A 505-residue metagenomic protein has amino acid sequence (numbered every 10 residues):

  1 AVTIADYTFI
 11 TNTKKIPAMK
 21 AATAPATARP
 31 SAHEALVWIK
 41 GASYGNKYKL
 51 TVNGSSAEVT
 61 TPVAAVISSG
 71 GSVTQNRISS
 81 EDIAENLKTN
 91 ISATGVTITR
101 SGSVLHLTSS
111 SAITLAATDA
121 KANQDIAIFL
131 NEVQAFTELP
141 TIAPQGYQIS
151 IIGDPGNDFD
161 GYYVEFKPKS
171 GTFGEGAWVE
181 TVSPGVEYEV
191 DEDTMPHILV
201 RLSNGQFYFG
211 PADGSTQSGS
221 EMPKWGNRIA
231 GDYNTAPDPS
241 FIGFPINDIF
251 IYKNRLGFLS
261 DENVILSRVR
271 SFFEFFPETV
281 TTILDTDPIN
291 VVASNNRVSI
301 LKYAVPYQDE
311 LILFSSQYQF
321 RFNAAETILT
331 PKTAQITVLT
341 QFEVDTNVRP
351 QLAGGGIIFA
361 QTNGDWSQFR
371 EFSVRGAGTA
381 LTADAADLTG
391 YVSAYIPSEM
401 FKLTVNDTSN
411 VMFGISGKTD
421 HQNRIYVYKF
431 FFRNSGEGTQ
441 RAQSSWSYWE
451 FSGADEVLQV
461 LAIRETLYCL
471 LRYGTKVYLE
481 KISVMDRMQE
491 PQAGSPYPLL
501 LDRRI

Functional and structural regions predicted by a protein language model:
A1-I4, A236-Y252, A293-Q308, T346-T362 (+3 more regions): Structural signature of eukaryotic scaffold interfaces centered on beta-propeller domains
A1-P17, L311-F314, R321: Elongated alpha-helical scaffolds
D6-Y7, T11-T13, K20-A21, P30-K40 (+2 more regions): Long, charge-dense tracts
K14-P17, V104, R255, E262-I265 (+7 more regions): Loop/turn residues immediately N-terminal
P211-G231, L259-T286, F322-I328: Beta-propeller domains
G219-G243, V280-R297, A386, V392-I396: A short helix->beta-strand "capping" segment at the edge of beta-propeller domains
E326-D365: Catalytic or ion-translocation cores adjacent to nucleophile or general acid/base/metal-coordination motifs in diverse
D365-I505: Beta-sheet repeat architectures centered on beta-propellers
